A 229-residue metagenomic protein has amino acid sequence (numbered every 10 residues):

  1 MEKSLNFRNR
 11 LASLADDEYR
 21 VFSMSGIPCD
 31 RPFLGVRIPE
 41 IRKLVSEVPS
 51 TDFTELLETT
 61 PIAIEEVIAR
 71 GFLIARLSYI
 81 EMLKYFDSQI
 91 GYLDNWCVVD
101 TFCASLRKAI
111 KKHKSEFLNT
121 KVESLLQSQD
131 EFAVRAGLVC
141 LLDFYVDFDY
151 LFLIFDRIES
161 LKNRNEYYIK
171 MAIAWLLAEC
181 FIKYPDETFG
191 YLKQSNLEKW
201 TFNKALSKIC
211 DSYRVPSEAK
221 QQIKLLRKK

Functional and structural regions predicted by a protein language model:
M1-K229: Alpha-helical scaffold domains
